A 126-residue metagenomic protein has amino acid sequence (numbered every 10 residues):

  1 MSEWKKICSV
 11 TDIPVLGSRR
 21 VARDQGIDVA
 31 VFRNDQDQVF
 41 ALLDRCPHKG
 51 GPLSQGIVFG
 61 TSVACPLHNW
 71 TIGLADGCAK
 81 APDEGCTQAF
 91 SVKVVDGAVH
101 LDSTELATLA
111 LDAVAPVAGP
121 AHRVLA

Functional and structural regions predicted by a protein language model:
M1-G60, F90-A126: N-terminal pre-ligand scaffold of iron-sulfur
C46, C65-H68: Short cysteine clusters
G56-S62, K80-C86: Short linker/helix segments within small regulatory modules
L67, P82, T87-A89, D96: Short edge beta-strand segments in beta-sheet-rich domains
T71-I72: Short Cys/His-rich micro-motifs in 6-15 aa windows
